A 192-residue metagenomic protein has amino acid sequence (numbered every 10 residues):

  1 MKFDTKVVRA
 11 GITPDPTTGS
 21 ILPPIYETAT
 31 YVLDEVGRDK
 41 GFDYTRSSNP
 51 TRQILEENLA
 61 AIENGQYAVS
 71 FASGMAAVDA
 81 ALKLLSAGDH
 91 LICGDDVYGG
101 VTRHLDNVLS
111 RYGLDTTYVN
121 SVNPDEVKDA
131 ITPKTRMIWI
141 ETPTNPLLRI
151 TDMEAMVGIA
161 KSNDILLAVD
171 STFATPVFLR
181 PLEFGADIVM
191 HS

Functional and structural regions predicted by a protein language model:
M1-G37: N-terminal amphipathic/basic leader segments beginning at the initiator methionine
F3-V7, E57-A61, A186-D187: Short, hydrophobic/aliphatic alpha-helical segments
T5-K6, I25, A29, K40-T45 (+4 more regions): Flexible, active-site-adjacent loop/turn segments at secondary-structure boundaries
P16-T18, Y44, S48, N120: Alpha-helix initiation/capping motif
P24, R52-E56, M153: A general structural signal for well-ordered alpha-helical segments in protein cores
T30-D79, K83-L84, G100-L109: Conserved N-terminal alpha-helix of the aminotransferase class I/II PLP-enzyme fold
S70-S192: Conserved PLP-enzyme active-site core in the AAT-like
